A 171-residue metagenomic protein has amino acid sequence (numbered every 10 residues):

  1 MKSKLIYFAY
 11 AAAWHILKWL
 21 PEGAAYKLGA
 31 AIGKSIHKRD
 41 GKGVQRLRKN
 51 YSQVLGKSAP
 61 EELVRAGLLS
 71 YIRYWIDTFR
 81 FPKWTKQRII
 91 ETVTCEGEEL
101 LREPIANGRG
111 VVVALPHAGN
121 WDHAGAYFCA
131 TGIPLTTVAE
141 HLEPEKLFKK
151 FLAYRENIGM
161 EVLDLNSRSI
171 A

Functional and structural regions predicted by a protein language model:
M1-V112, G119: Membrane-proximal helical "anchor" segments flanking the first transmembrane region of inner-membrane enzymes
P82-A171: Soluble catalytic domains of membrane acyltransferases
